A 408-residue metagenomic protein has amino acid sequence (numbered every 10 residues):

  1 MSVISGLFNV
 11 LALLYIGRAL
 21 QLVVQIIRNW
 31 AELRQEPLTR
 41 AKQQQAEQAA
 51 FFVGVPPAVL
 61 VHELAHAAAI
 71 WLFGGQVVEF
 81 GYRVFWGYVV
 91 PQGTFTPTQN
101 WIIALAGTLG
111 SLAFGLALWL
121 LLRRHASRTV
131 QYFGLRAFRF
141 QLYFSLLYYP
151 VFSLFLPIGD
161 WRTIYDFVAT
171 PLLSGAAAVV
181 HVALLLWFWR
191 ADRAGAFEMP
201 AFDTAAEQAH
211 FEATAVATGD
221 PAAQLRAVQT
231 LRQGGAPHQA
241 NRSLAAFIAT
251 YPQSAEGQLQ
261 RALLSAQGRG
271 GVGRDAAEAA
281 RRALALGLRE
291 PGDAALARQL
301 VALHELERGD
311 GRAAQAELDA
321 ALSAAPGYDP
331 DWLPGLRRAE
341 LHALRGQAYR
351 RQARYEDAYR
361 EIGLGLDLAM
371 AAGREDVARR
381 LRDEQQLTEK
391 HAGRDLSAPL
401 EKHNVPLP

Functional and structural regions predicted by a protein language model:
M1-Q229, Q233, H238, L244 (+5 more regions): Hydrophobic transmembrane alpha-helices and their immediate loop junctions in multi-pass integral membrane proteins
F211-A217, F247-T250, A283-A294, A324-G335 (+1 more regions): Flexible helix-coil transition and linker loops at the boundaries of alpha-helical arrays
A223, G257, D293, A297 (+3 more regions): TPR alpha-solenoid repeat register
R226, Q260, D293, L300 (+3 more regions): "A position-specific structural signal for the A-helix of alpha-solenoid helical repeats
A236, G270-V272, D310, R354 (+2 more regions): Residues in the short coil linking paired helices within alpha-helical repeat scaffolds
L344, Y359, D367, A371-P408: Terminal, low-structured helical/coil segments at or just beyond the last alpha-helical repeat
